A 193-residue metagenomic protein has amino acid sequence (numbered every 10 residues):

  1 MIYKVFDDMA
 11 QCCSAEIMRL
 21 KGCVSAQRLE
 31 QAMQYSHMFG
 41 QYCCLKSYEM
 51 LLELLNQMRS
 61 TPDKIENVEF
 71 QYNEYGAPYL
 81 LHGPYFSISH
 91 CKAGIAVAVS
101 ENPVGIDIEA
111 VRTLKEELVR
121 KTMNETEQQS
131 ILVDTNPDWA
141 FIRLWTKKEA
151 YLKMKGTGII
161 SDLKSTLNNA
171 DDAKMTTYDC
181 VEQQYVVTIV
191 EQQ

Functional and structural regions predicted by a protein language model:
M1-Q193: Core catalytic alpha/beta fold that binds nucleotide/phospho-ligands
